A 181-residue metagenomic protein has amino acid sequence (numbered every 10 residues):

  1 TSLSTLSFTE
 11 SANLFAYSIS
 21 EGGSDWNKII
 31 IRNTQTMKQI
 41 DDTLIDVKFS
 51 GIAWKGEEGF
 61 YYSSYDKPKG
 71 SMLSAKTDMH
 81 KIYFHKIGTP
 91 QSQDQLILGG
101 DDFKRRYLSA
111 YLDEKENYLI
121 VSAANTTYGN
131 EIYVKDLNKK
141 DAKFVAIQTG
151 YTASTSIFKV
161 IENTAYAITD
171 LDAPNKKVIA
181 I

Functional and structural regions predicted by a protein language model:
T1-I181: Beta-propeller folds
